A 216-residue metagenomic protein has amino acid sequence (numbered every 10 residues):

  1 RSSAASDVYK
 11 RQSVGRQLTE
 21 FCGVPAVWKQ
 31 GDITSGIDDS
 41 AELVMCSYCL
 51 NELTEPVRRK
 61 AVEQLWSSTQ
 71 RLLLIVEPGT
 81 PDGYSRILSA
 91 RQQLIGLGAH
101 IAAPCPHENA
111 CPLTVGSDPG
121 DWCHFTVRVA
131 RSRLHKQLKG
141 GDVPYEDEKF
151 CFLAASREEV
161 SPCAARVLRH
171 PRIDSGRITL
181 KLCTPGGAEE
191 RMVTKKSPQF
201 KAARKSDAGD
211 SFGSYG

Functional and structural regions predicted by a protein language model:
R1-A5, Y9-Q12: Single conserved hydrophobic/aromatic residue that forms the stacking wall/gate of nucleotide- or nucleobase-binding
S13-D38: S-adenosyl-L-methionine
E42-P56: A short SAM/SAH-binding and catalytic strip from SAM-dependent methyltransferases
V57-L74: A short glycine-rich, Lys/Arg-flanked "PGG" loop and its adjoining helix->strand segment in the class I
T69-P81, A102-A103: Conserved beta-strand signature within the Rossmann-like core of class I S-adenosyl-L-methionine
E77-L97, T114-G116: Conserved class I S-adenosyl-L-methionine
A99-L153: Class I S-adenosyl-L-methionine
L134-G216: C-terminal lobe and adjacent flexible extensions of AdoMet/dcAdoMet transferase-like proteins
